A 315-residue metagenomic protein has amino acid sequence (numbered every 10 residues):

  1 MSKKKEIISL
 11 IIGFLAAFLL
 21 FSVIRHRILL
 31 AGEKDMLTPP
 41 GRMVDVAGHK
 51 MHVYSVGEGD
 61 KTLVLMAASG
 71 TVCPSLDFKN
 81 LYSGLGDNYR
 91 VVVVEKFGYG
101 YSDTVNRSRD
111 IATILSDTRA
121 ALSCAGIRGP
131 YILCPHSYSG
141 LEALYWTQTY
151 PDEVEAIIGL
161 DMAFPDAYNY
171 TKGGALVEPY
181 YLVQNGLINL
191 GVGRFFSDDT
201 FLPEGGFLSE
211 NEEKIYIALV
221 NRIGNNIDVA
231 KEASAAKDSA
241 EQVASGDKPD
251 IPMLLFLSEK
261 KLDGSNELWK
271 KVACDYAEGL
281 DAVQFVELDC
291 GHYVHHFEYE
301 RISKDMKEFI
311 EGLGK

Functional and structural regions predicted by a protein language model:
S2-L63, G86-Y89, R128, E311-K315: Alpha/beta-hydrolase fold catalytic core
H49-Y101: Conserved HGGG/HGGXW glycine-rich cap/lid loop of the alpha/beta-hydrolase fold
G70, K96-G100, E142, F164 (+1 more regions): Alpha/beta-hydrolase active-site loop signature
V93-C134: Active-site loop/oxyanion-hole signature of alpha/beta-hydrolase fold enzymes
G129-T171: Conserved hydrolase catalytic core segment
A163-R194: A catalytic-pocket lid/entrance helix-loop region that shapes and gates access to the active site across common
L208-G279: Conserved serine/cysteine hydrolase catalytic core
E287-E300: Catalytic histidine-centered segment of alpha/beta-hydrolase-like enzymes
